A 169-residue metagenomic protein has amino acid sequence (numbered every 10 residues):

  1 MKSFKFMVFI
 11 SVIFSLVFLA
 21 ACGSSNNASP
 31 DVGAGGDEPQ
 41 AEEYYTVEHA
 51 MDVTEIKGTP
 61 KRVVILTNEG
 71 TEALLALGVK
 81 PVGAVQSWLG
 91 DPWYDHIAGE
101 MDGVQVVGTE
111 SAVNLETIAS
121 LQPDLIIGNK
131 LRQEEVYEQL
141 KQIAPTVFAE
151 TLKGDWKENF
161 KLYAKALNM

Functional and structural regions predicted by a protein language model:
K2-I13, L19-E69: Bacterial Sec-exported substrate-binding components of ABC uptake systems
A21, G78, Q122: Conserved functional loop/turn residues at catalytic and ligand-binding sites
Q40-E43, T59-P60, M101-G108, D124-I126: Short, flexible loop segments at the rims of nucleotide/cofactor-binding pockets, characterized by
G70-A73, N114, R132-V136, W156-N159: Stable alpha-helical elements in mature extracytoplasmic
G70-T117: A short, structured surface patch at a secondary-structure boundary
G83-V85, I127-K130, F148-T151: Short beta-strand->loop
Q122-I127, P145: Proline-aspartate-enriched helix->loop->beta-strand connector
E135-M169: Extracytoplasmic substrate-binding proteins
